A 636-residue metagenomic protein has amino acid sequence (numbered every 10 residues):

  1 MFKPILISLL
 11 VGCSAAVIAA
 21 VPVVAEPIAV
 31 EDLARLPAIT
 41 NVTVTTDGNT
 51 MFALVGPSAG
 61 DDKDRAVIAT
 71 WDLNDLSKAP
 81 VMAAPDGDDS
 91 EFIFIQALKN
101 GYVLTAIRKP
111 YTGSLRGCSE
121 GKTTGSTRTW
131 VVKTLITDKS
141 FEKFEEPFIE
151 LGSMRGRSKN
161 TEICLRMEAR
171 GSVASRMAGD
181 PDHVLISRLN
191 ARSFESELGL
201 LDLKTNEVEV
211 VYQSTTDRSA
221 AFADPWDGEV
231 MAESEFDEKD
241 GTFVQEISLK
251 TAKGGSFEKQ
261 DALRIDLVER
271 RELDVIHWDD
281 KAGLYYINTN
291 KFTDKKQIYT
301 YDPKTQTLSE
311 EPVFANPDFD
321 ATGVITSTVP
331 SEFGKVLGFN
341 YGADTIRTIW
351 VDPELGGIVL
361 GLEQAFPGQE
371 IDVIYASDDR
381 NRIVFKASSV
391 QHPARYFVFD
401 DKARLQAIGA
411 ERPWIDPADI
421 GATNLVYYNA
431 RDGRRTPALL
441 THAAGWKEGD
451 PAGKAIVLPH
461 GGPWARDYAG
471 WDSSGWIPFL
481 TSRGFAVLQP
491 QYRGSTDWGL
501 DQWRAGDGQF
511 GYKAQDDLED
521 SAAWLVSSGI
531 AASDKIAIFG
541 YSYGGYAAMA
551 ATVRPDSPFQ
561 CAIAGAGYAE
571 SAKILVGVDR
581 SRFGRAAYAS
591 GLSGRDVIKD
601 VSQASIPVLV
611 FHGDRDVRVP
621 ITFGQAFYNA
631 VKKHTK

Functional and structural regions predicted by a protein language model:
M1-P4: Positively charged n-region of N-terminal signal peptides that target proteins for export
S8-G12, I18-R382, V390-Q391: Beta-propeller folds
N74, T305-T307, K402, G445-D450 (+4 more regions): Secondary-structure transition/capping motifs at alpha-helix termini and the adjoining loop/turn into the next element
A220-A223, I346-E448, Y468, D472-P478 (+1 more regions): Non-catalytic accessory segments flanking enzyme active sites
A232, L337, V426, V457 (+3 more regions): Hydrophobic/aromatic beta-strand patches that form the interior of the parallel beta-sheet core in alpha/beta enzyme
Y341, S388, L458-G462, S542 (+1 more regions): Glycine-rich His-Gly loop
I415-D534, Y541-S542, A547, I574-G577: Cap/lid segment of the alpha/beta-hydrolase catalytic domain
P490-K636: Active-site-proximal cap/loop segments of hydrolase catalytic domains
